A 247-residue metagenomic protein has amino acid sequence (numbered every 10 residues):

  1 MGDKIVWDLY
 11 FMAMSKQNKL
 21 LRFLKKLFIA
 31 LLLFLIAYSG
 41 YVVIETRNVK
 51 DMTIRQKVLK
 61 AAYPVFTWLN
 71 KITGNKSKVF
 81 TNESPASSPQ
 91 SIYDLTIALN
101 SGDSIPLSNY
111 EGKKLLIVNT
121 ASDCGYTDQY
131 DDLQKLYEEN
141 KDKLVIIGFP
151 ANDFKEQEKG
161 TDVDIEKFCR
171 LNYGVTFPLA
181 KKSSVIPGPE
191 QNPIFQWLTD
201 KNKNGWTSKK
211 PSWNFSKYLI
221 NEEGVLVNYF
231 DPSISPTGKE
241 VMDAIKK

Functional and structural regions predicted by a protein language model:
A13-I92: N-terminal targeting signals for export/organelle localization
D94-K114, K135-E138: A short beta-strand-turn-helix
K113, T120-D123, P150, E223: Short pre-active-site segment immediately N-terminal to redox-active cysteine/selenocysteine motifs in thiol-based
Y126-N192: Structural microenvironment flanking redox-active thiols in thiol-disulfide oxidoreductases
P193-Q196, K201-K247: Thiol-/selenol-based redox modules, centered on thioredoxin-like and closely related oxidoreductase domains
